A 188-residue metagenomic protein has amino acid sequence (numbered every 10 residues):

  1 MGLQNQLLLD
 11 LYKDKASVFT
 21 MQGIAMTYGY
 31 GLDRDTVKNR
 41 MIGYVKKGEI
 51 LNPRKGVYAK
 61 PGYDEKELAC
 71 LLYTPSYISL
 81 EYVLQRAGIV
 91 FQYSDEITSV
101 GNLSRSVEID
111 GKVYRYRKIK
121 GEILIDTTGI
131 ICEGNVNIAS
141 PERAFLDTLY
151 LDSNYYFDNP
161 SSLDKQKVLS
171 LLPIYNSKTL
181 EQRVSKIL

Functional and structural regions predicted by a protein language model:
M1-Y77: Short beta-edge/loop segments at beta->alpha junctions of small alpha/beta modules that act as binding/recognition
A59-L188: Nucleic-acid-binding surface
